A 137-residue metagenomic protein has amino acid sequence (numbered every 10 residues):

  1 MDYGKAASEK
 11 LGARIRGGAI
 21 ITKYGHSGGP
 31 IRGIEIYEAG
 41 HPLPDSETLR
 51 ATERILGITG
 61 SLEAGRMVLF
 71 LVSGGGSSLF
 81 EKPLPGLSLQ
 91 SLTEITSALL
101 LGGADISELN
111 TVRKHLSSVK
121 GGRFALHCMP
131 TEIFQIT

Functional and structural regions predicted by a protein language model:
M1-T137: N-terminal loops that bind phosphate or other acidic moieties and the adjacent beta-alpha structural core
